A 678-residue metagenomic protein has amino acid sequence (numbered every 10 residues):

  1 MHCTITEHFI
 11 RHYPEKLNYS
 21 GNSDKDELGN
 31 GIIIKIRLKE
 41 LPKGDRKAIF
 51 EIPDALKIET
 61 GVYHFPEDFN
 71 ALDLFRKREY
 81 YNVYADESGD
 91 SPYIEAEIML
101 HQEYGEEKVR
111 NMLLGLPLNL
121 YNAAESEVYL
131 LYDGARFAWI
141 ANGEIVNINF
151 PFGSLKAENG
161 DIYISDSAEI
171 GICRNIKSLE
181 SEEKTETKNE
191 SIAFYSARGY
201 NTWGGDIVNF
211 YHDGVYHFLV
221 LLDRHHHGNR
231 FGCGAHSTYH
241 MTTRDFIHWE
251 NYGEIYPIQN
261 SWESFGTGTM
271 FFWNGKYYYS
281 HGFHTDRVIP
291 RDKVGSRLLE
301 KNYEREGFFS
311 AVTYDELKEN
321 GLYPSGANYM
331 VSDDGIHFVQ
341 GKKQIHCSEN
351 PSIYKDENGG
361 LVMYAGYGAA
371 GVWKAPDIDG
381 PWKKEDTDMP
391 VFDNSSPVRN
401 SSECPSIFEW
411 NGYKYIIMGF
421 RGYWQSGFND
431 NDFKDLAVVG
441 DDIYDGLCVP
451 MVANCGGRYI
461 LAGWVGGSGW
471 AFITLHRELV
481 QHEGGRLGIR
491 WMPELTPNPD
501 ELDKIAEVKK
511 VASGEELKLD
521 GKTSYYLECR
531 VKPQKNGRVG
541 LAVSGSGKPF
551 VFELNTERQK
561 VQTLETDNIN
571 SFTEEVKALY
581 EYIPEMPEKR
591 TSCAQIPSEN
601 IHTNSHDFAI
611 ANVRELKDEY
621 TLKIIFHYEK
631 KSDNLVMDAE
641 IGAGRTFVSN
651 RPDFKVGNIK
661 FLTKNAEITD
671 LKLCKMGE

Functional and structural regions predicted by a protein language model:
C3-E27, G31-I32, R37-P42, A48 (+1 more regions): Carbohydrate-active catalytic/glycan-binding domains of CAZyme proteins, especially the secreted or lumenal ectodomains
F50-I52: Glycine-rich, compositionally biased intrinsically disordered regions
